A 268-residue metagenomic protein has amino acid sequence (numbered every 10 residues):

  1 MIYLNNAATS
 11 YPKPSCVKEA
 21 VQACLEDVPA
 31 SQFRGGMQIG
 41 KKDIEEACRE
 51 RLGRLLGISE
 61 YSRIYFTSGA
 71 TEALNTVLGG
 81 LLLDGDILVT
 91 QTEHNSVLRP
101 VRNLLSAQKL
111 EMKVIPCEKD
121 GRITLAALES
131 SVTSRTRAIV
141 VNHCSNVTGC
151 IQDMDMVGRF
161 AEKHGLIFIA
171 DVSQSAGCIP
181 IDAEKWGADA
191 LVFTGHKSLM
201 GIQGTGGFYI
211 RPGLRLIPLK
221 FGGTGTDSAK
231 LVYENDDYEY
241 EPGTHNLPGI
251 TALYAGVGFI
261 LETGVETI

Functional and structural regions predicted by a protein language model:
M1-I268: Pyridoxal 5′-phosphate
